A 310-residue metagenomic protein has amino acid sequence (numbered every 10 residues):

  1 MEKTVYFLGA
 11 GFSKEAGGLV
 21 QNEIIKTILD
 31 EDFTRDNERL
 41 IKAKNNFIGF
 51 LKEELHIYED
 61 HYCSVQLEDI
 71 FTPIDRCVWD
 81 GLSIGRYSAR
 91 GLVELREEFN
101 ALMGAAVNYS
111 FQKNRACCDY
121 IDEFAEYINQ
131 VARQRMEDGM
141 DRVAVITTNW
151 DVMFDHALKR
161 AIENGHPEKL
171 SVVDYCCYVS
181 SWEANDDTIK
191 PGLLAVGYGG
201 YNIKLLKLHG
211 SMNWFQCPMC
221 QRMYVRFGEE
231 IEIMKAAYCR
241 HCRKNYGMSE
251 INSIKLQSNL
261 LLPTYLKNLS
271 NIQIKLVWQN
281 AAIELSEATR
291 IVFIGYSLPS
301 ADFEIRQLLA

Functional and structural regions predicted by a protein language model:
M1-R39: An N-terminal structural lobe/cap that precedes and organizes the functional/catalytic core across diverse proteins
T4-F7, N46-M219, I272-A288, F293-I294 (+2 more regions): Active-site periphery "cap/insert" segments of enzyme catalytic domains
K14, Q21, W214, L262-P263 (+1 more regions): Generic structural "secondary-structure junction" signal
Q21-D30, I162-E163, M223-E229: Amphipathic alpha-helical scaffolding segments
L29-D30, T34, E230, F303-A310: Charge-rich, low-complexity amphipathic helices in intrinsically disordered tails/linkers adjacent to domains
F33-D36, E232-A237, G295: Short, surface-exposed, polar/charged, turn-prone segments marking secondary-structure boundaries
L40, K44-N45: A short, N-terminal amphipathic alpha-helix
K207-L266, S270: Cys/His-rich short segments
